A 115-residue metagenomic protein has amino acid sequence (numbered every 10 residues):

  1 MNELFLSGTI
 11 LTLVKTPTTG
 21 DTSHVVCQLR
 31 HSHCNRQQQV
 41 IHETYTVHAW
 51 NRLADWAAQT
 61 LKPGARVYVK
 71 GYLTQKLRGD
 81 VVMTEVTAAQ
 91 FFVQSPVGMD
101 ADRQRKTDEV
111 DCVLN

Functional and structural regions predicted by a protein language model:
M1-N115: Single-stranded nucleic acid-binding surfaces, predominantly the OB-fold ssDNA-binding core
